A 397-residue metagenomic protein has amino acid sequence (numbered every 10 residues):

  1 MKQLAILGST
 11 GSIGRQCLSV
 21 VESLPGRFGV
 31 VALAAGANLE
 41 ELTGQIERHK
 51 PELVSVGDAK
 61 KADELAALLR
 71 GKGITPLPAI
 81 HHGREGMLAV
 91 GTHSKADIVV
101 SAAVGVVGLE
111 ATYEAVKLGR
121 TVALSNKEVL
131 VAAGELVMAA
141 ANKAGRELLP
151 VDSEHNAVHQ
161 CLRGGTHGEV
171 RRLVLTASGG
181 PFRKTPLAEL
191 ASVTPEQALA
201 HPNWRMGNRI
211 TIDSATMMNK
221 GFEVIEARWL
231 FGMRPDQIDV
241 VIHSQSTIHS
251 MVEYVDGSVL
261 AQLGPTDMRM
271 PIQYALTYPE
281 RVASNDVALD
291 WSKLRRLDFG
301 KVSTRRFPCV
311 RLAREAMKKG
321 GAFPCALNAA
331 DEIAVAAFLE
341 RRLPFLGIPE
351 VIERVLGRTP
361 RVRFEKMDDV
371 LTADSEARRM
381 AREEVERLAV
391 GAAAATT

Functional and structural regions predicted by a protein language model:
M1-T397: Catalytic, metal-anchored helix/loop core of enzyme active sites in primary metabolism
